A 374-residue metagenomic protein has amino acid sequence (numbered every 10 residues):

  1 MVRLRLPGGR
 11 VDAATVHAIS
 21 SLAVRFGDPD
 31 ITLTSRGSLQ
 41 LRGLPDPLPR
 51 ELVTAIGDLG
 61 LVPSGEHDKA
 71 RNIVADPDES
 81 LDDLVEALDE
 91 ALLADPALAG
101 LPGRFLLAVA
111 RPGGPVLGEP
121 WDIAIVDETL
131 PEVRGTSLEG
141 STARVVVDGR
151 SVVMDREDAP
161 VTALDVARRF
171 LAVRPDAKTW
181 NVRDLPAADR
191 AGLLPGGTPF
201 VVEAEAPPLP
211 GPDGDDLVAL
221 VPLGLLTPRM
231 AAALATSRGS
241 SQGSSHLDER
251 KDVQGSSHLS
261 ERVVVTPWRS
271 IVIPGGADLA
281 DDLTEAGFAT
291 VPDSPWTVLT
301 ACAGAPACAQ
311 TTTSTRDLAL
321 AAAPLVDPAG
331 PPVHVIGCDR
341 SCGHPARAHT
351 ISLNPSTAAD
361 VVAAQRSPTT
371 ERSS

Functional and structural regions predicted by a protein language model:
V2-A143, S151-E157, V161, D165 (+2 more regions): Small-residue-enriched alpha-helical segments and adjacent helix-cap loops that form tight helix-helix packing
E128, V133-P207, P368-S374: An acidic, glycine-/histidine-flanked metal-binding catalytic module
L130, A187, G192, E249-K251 (+2 more regions): Low-complexity, compositionally biased segments
R134, R238, Q242, H246-R250 (+2 more regions): Intrinsically disordered, low-complexity repeat/linker tracts enriched for polar/charged residues
A206-P208, A289-T290: Short beta-strand/turn micro-motifs at beta-sheet edges
